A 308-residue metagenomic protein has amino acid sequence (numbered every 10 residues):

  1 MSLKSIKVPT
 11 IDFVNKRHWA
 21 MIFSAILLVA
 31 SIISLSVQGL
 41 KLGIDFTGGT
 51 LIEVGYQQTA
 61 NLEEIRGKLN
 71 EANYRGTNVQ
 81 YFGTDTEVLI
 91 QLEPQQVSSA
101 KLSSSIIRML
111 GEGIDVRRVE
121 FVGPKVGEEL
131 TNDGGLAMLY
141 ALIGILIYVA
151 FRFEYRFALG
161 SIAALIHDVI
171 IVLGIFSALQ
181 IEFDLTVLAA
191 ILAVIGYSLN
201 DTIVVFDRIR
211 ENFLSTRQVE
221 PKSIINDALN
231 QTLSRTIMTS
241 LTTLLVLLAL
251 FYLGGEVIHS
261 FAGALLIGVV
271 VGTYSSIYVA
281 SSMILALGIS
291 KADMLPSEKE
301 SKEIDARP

Functional and structural regions predicted by a protein language model:
M1-P308: A structural signal for conserved, well-ordered secondary-structure elements that form binding/interaction cores
